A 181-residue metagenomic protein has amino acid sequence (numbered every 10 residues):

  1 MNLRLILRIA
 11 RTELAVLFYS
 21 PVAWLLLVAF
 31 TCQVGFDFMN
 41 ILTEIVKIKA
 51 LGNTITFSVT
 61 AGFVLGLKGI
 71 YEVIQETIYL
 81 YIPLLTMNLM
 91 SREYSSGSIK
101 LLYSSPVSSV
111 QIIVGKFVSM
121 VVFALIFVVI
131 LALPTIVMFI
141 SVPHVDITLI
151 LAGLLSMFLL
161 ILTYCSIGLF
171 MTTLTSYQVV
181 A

Functional and structural regions predicted by a protein language model:
M1-F18, M90, F158-A181: Cytoplasmic juxtamembrane interface segments
M1-Y81, L85-N88: Hydrophobic alpha-helical transmembrane segments
V34-M39, S58-E76, G115-V180: Secretory targeting signals
I41-I48, R92, S96, P143 (+1 more regions): Perimembrane helix-loop junctions in membrane proteins
P83-Y103, F117: Transmembrane helix boundary and interhelical loop/hinge segments in multi-pass membrane proteins
V110-V114: Alpha-helix N-cap/helix-start motif at helix boundaries, enriched for small hydrophobics
